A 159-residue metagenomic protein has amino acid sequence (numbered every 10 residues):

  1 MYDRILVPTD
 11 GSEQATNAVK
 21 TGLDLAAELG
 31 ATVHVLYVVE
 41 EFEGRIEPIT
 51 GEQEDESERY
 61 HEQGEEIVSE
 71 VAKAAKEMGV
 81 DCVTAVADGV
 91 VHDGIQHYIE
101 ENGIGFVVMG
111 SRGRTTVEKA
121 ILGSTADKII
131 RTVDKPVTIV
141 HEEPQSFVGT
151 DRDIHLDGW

Functional and structural regions predicted by a protein language model:
D3-P48: Small/aliphatic-rich secondary-structure junction motif
A18, R45-I49, Q96-H97, K119-I121 (+1 more regions): Short, well-ordered secondary-structure micro-motifs
T21, R59-V71, G94: Short, solvent-exposed amphipathic alpha-helices that sit in or adjacent to ligand/effector-binding or catalytic
A31-T32, V80, I104, K135: Short glycine/serine/threonine/alanine-rich loop segments
L36, V83-A87, T138: General small-molecule cofactor/ligand-binding pocket signal
V39-Q63, V148-W159: Acidic, proline/glycine-rich short linear motifs
K73-V107, P144-G149, D157-W159: Structural beta-alpha unit
E101-V148, L156-W159: Gly/Ser-rich helix-loop-strand patches that form or flank binding pockets for ribonucleotide-derived cofactors
